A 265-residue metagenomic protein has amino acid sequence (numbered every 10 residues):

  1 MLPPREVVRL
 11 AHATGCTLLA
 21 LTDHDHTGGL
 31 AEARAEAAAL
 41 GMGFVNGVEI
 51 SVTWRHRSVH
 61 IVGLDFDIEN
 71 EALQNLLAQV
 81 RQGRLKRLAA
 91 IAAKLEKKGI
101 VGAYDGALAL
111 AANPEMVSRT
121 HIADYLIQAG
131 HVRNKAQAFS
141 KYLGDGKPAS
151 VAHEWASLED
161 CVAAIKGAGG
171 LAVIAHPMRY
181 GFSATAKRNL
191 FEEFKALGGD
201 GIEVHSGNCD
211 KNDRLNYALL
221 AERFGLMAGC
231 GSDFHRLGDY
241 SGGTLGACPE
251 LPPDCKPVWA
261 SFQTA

Functional and structural regions predicted by a protein language model:
M1-R57, Y142-G144, A156-D239, C248: An N-terminally biased module of ancient metal coordination in phosphate/nucleic-acid-related enzymes
E36-E192, D254-V258, Q263: Extended substrate/RNA-proximal surfaces in nucleic-acid metabolism proteins
S232-A265: Catalytic core of soluble alpha/beta enzymes
